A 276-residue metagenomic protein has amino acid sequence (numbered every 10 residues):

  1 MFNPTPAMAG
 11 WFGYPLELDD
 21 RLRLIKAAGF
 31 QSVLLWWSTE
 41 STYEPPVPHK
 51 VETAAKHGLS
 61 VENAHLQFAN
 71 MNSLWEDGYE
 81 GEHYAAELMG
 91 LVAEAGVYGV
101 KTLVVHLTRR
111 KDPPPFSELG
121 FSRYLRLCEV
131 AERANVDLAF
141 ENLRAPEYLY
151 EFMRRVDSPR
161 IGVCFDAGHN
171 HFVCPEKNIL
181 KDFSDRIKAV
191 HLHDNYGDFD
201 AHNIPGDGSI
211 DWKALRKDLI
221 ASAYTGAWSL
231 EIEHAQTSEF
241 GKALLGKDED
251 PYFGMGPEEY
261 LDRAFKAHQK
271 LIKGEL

Functional and structural regions predicted by a protein language model:
M1-G90, G96, S158, D185 (+1 more regions): N-terminal pre-domain/capping segments
M1-T5, P15-K26, L149-I161, G168-L276: Histidine-acidic metal/acid-base catalytic patches
F2-G10, V33-L35, V61-L66, L103-V105 (+4 more regions): Hydrophobic faces of well-ordered beta-strands that scaffold small-molecule active sites in alpha/beta enzyme cores
G10-E17, L35-H49, M71-L74, Y79-E82 (+5 more regions): Acidic-and-aromatic substrate-binding clefts and catalytic sites of carbohydrate-active enzymes
W11, L24-I25, L66-Q67, R123 (+3 more regions): Short, flexible segments with low predicted structural confidence
G29, G99, A223: Conserved functional loop/turn residues at catalytic and ligand-binding sites
K56-H57, W75-G162, P251-E258: Active-site acidic/histidine proton-transfer and metal-coordination neighborhood in alpha/beta enzyme cores
A69-M71, T108-D112, N195-F199: A short, flexible beta-alpha/helix-coil linker loop
